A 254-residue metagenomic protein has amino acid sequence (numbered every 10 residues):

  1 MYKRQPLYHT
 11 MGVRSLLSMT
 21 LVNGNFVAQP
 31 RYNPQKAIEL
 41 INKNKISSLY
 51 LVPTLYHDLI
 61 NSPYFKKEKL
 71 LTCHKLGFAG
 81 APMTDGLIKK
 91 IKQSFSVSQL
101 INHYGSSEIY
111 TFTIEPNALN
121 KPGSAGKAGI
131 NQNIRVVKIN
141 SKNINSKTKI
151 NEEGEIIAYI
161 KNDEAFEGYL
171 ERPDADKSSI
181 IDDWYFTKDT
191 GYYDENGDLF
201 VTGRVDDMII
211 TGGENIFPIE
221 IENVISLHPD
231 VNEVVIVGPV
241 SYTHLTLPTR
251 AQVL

Functional and structural regions predicted by a protein language model:
M1-Y2, T246-R250, L254: Short, small-residue-biased leader/transition segments that mark boundaries at the very start of proteins
Y8-S48, S62: Conserved AMP-binding/adenylation subdomain of ANL enzymes
L21, I46-L51, I60-P122, G129-N133: Gly/Ser/Thr-rich phosphate-binding loop
N33, T54-Y56, M83: Alpha-helix capping/helix-boundary segments
Q35-I38, K67, E222: Short hydrophobic/charged patches on amphipathic alpha-helices used for structural packing and interfaces
I41, L49, G105, N162 (+3 more regions): AMP-binding/adenylate-forming catalytic core of the ANL superfamily
N117-A125, I144, K177: Short, P/G- and charge-enriched loop/turn segments at secondary-structure junctions
I130-N131, K142-S178, E214-I216: Conserved ATP/PPi-binding loop(s) of AMP-dependent carboxylate-activating enzymes
